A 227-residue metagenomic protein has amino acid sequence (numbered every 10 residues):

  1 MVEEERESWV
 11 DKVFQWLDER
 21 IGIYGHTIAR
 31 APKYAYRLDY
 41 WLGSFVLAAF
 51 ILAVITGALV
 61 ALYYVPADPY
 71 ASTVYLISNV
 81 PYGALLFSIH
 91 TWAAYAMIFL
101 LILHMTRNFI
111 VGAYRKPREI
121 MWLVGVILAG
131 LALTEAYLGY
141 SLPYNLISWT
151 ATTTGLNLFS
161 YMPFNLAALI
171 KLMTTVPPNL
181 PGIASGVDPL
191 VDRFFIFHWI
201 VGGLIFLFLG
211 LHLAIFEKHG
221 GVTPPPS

Functional and structural regions predicted by a protein language model:
M1-S227: Membrane-embedded alpha-helical bundles that constitute the cytochrome b-like, heme-associated redox core of multi-pass
